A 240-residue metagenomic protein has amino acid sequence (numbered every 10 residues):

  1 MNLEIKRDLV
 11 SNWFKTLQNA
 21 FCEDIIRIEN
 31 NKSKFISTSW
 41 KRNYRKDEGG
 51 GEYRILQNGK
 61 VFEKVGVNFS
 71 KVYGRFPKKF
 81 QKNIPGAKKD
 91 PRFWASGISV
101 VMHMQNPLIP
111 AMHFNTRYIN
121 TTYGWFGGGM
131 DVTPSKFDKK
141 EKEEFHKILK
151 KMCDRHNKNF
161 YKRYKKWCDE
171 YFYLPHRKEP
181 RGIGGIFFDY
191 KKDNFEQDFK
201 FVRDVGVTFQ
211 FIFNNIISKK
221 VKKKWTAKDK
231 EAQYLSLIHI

Functional and structural regions predicted by a protein language model:
M1-D8: Basic/polar N-terminal segments that are highly enriched at the extreme N-terminus, encompassing both cleavable
L17, F21-E23, R27-F76, H156-Y161 (+3 more regions): Active-site acidic/histidine clusters and adjacent loop/turn architecture that either coordinate catalytic ions
S39-K41, A227-L235: A glycine-rich phosphate-binding loop feature that marks nucleotide/adenosyl-phosphate handling sites
G51-G128: Internal mixed beta-strand/loop scaffold within catalytic domains of large alpha/beta enzymes
F62-G66, K71-N83, D204-K224, K228: Short, hydrophobic/π-rich interface segment
G124-T226: Long, contiguous internal "core" modules enriched in hydrophobic/ aromatic residues
I238-I240: Conserved small/polar residues in nucleotide/adenosyl-binding loops
